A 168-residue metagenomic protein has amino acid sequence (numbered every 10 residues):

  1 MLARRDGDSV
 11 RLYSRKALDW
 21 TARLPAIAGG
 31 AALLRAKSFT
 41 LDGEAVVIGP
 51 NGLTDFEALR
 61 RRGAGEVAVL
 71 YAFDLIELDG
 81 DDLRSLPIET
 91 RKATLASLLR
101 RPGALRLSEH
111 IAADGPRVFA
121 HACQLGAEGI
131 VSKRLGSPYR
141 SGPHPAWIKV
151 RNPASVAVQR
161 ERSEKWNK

Functional and structural regions predicted by a protein language model:
M1-K168: Catalytic cores of nucleic-acid ligases and guanylyltransferases
